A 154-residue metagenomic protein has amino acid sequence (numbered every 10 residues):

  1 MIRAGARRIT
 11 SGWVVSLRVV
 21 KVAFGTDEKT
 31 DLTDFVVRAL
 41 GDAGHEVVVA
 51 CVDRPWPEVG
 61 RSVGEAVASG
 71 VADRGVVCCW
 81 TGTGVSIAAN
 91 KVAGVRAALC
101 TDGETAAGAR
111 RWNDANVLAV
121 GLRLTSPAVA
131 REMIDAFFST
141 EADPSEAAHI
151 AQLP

Functional and structural regions predicted by a protein language model:
A23-G25, G103-P154: C-terminal binding/interaction regions
A23-G41: Glycine-rich phosphate/diphosphate-binding loop of Rossmann-like nucleotide-binding domains
V37-E46, G94: Short helix-loop-beta junction
E46-W56: A short beta-strand-loop structural module common to alpha/beta enzyme folds
S62-G70: Short, well-structured alpha-helical segments in soluble
A72-D73, D114: Short, high-confidence coil segments that cap the C-terminus of an alpha-helix and link into the following beta-strand
V77-A97: Compact, glycine-rich, soluble single-domain proteins
